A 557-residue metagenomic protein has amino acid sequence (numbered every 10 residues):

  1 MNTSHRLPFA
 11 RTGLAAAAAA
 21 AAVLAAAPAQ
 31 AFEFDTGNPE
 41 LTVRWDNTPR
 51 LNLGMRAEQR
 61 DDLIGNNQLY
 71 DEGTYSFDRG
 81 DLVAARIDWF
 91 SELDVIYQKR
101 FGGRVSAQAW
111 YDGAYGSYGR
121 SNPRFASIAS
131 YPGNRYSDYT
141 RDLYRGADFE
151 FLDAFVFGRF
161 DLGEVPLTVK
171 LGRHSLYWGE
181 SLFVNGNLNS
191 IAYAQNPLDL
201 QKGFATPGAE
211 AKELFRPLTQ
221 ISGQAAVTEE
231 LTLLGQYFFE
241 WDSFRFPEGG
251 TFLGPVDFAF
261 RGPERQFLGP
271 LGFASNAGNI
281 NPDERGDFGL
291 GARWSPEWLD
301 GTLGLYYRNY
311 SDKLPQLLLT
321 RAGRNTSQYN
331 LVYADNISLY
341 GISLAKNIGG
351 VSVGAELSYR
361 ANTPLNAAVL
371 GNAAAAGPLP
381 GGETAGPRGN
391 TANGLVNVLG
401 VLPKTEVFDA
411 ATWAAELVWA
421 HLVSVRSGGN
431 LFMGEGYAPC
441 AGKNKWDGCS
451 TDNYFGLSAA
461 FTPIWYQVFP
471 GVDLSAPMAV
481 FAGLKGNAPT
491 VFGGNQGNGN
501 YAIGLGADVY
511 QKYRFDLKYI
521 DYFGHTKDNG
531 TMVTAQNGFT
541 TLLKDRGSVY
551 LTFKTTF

Functional and structural regions predicted by a protein language model:
Q30-W45, E58-R60, L93-G103, G116 (+7 more regions): Short loop/turn motifs that connect adjacent beta-strands in outer-membrane beta-barrel proteins
L41, D71-G73, D81-W89, A147-L152 (+7 more regions): Residues that define the transmembrane beta-barrel architecture of outer-membrane proteins
V43-L51, K99, G103-A107, L167-L171 (+10 more regions): Transmembrane beta-strands of outer-membrane beta-barrel proteins
N47, I87-V95, V105, D153-G158 (+11 more regions): Residues on the lipid-exposed face of transmembrane beta-strands in outer-membrane beta-barrel proteins
L51-A57, A109-G113, R173-Y177, Y237-S243 (+10 more regions): Transmembrane beta-strands of outer-membrane beta-barrel pores
Q98-V256, G456, K485, G494-G499 (+1 more regions): Outer membrane beta-barrel
A205-V396, G400-L402, W419, K443-D447 (+2 more regions): Signature for the C-terminal beta-barrel architecture of outer-membrane proteins
K512, L543-F557: Outer-membrane beta-barrel "beta-signal"
